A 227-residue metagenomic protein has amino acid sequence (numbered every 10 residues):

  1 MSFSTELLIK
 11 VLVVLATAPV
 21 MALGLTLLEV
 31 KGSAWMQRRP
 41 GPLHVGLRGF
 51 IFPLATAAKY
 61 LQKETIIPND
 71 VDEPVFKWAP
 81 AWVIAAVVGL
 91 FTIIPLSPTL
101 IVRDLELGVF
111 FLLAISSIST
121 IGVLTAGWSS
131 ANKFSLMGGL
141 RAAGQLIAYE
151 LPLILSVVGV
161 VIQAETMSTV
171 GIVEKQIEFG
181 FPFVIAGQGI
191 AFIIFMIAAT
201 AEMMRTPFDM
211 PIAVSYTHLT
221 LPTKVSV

Functional and structural regions predicted by a protein language model:
M1-E6, I94, P98-F111, S156-A191: Juxtamembrane/interfacial segments at transmembrane-helix boundaries in multi-pass membrane proteins
K10-A18, L107-S116, F183-A198: Alpha-helical transmembrane segments
L15-R38, T120, F195-T206: Hydrophobic alpha-helical membrane-embedded segments
L28-K63: Membrane-interface amphipathic/juxtamembrane segments adjacent to transmembrane helices
K59-P74, M137: Cytosolic juxtamembrane amphipathic/interface segments immediately preceding and feeding into a transmembrane helix
T65, V88-I101, L124-G127: Transmembrane alpha-helix boundary signature
V88-T92, F111-T125, E150-L155: Mid-bilayer segments of alpha-helical transmembrane spans in multi-pass integral membrane proteins that mediate
T217-T223: Conserved small/polar residues in nucleotide/adenosyl-binding loops
